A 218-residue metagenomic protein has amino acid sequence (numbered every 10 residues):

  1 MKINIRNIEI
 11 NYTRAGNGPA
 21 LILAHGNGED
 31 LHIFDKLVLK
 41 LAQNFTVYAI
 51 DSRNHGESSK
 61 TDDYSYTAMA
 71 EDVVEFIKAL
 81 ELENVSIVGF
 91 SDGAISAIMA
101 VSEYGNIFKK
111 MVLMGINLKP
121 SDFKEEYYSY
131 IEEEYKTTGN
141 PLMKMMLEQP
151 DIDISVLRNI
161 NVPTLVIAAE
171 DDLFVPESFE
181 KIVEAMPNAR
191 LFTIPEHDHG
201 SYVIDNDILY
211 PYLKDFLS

Functional and structural regions predicted by a protein language model:
I8-E57: Conserved HGGG/HGGXW glycine-rich cap/lid loop of the alpha/beta-hydrolase fold
Y48, S52-S86: Active-site loop/oxyanion-hole signature of alpha/beta-hydrolase fold enzymes
I95-S102, M111-T137: Flexible "cap/lid" loop of the alpha/beta hydrolase fold
P141-V156: Active-site nucleophile elbow and catalytic-triad environment of alpha/beta-hydrolase enzymes
I160, V166-A168: Short beta-strand/loop motif that positions the catalytic acidic residue of the alpha/beta-hydrolase fold
E170-F174, H199: Acidic catalytic loop of the alpha/beta-hydrolase fold
P176-V183: Short alpha-helix in the alpha/beta-hydrolase fold that links the catalytic acid
H197-N206: Catalytic histidine-centered segment of alpha/beta-hydrolase-like enzymes
